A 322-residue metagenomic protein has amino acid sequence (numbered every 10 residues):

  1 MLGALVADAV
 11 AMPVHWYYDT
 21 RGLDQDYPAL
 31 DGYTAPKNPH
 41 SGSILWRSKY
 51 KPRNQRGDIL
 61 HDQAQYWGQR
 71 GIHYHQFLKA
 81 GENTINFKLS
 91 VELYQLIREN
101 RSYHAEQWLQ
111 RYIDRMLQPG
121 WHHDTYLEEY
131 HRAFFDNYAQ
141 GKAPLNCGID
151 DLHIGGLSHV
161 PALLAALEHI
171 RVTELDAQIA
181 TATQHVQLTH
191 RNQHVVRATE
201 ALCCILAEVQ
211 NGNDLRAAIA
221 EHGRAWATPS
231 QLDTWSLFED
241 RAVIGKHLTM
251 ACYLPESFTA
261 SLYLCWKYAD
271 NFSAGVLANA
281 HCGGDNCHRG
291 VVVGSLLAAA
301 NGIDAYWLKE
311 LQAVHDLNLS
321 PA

Functional and structural regions predicted by a protein language model:
M1-A322: Structured, active/binding-site neighborhoods that engage oxygen-rich ligands
